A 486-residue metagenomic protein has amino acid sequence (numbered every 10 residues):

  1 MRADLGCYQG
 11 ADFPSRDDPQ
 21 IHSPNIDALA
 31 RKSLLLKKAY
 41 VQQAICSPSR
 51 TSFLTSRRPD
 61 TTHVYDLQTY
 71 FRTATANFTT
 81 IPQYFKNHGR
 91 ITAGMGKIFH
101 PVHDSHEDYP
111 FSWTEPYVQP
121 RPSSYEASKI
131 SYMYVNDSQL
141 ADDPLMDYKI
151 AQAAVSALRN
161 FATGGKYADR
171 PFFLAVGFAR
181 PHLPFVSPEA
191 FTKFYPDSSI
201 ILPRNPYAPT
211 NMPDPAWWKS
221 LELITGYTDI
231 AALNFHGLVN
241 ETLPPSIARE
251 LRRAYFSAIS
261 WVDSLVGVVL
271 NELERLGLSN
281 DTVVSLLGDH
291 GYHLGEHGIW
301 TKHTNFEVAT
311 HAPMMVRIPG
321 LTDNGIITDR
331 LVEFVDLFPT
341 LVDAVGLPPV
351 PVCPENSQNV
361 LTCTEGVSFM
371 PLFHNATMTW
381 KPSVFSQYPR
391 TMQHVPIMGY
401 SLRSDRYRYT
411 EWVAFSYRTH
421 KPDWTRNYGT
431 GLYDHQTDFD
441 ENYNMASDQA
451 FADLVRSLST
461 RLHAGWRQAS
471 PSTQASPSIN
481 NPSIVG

Functional and structural regions predicted by a protein language model:
M1, V485-G486: Short, solvent-exposed mixed-charge patches
M1-G429, F439-T460: Formylglycine-dependent sulfatase
C46, Q468, S483-V485: Functionally engaged cysteine thiol sites
Y207, P354-S357, S470-P482: Short, flexible loop/turn segments with low-complexity composition
P313, T460-P471: A short, conserved beta-to-alpha structural element at the edge of catalytic cores that scaffolds binding
L432-Y433: Short hydrophobic beta-strand that contains or immediately precedes a catalytic carboxylate
Q436, Q449-F451, R467-S472: Membrane-associated feature with strongest affinity for ZDHHC
